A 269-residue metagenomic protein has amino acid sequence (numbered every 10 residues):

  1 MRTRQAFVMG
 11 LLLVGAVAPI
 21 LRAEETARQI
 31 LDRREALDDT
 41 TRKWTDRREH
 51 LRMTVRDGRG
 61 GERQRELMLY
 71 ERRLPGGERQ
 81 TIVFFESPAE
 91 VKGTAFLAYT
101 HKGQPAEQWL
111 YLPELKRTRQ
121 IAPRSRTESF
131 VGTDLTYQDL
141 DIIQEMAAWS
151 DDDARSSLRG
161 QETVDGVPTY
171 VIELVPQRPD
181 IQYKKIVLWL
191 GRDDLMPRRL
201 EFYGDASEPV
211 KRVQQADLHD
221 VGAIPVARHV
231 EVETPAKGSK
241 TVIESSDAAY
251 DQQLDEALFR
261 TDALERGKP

Functional and structural regions predicted by a protein language model:
M1-M9: Bacterial N-terminal signal peptides that target proteins for export
V8-A16: Bacterial N-terminal signal peptides
P19-A23: Sec/Tat signal peptide C-region and signal peptidase I cleavage site
E25-R117, S157: N-terminal mature ectodomain segment of secretory-pathway/periplasmic proteins
R28-L31, R63-R65, I143-L158, S207-R212: A short, amphipathic edge element
L69-R73, R155-T163, A216-L218: Short amphipathic beta-strand and strand-loop transition segments with alternating hydrophobic
E86, L97-H101, E107-Y111, R117-I121 (+2 more regions): Gly/Pro-enriched, hydrophobic low-complexity segments that function as extracytoplasmic propeptides/linkers
K268-P269: Short, solvent-exposed mixed-charge patches
